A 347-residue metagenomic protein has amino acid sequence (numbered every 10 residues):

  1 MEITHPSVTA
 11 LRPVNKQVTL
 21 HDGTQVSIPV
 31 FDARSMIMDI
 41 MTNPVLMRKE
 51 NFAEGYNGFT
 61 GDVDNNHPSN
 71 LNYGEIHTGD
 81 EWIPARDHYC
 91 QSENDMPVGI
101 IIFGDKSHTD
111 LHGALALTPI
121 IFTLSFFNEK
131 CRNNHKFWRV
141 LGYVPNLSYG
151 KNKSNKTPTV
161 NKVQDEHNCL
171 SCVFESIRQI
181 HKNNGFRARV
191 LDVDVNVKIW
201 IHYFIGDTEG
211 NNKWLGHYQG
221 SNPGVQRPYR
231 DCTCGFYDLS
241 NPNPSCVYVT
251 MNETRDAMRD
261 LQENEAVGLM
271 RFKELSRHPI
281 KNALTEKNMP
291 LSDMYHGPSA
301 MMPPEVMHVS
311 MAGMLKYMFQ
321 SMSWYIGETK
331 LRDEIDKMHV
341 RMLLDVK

Functional and structural regions predicted by a protein language model:
V18, S27-P29: Short linear proline/tyrosine/threonine-rich motifs used for host-factor recruitment and membrane trafficking/assembly
D32-S107, G150-L170, F174-K347: Charged (Asp/Glu and Lys/Arg) segments that form or flank catalytic channels of large polymer- and nucleotide-handling
T109-Y149: Acidic, metal-ligating active-site segments
